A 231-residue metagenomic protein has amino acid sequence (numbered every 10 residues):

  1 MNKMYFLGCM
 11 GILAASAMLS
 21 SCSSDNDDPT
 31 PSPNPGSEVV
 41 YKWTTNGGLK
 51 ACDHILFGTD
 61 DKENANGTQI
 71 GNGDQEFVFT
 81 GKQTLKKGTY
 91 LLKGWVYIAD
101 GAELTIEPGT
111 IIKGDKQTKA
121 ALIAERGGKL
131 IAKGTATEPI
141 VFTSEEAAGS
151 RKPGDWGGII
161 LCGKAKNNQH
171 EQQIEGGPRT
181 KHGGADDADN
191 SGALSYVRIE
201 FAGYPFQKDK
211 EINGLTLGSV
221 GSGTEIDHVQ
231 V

Functional and structural regions predicted by a protein language model:
M1, A15-S16, V40, D53: Intrinsically disordered, low-complexity regions
M1-C9: Bacterial N-terminal signal peptides that target proteins for export
A17-S21: C-terminal motif of bacterial Sec signal peptides marking the signal peptidase cleavage site
S23-V231: Beta-strand/loop edge motif enriched in small/polar residues
